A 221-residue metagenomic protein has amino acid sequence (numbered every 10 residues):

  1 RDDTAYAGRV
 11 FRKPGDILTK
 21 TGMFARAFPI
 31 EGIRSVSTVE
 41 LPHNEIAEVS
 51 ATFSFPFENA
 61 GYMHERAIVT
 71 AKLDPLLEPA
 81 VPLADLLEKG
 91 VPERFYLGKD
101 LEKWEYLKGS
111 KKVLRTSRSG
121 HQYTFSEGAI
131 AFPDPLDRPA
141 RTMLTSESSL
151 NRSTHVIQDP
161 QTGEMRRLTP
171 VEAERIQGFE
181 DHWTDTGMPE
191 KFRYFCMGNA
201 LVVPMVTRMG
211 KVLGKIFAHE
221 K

Functional and structural regions predicted by a protein language model:
R1-N59: Flexible, glycine-/basic-rich loop-and-beta segments that form/coincide with the SAM-dependent methyltransferase
V36, E40-K221: C-terminal target-recognition/interaction regions appended to catalytic cores
